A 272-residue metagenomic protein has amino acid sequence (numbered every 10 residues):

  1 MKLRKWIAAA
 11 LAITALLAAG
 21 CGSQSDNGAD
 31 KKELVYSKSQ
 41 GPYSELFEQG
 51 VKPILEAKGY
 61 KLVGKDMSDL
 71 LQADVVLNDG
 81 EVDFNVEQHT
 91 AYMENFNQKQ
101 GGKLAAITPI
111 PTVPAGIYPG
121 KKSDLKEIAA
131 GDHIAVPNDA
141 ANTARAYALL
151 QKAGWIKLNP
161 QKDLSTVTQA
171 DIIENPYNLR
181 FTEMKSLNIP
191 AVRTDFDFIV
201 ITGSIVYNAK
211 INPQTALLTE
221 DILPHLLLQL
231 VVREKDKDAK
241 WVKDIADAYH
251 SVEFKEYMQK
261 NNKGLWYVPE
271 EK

Functional and structural regions predicted by a protein language model:
A15-G20: C-terminal motif of bacterial Sec signal peptides marking the signal peptidase cleavage site
G22-S25: Bacterial signal peptide processing site
Q40-K65: Short, polar/charged alpha-helical segment
G64-V75, D163-A191: Short helix-initiation/N-cap motifs at beta->coil->alpha
N95-I107, K122-S123, D195, N208-T219: Ligand-binding "clamshell"
I107-I156, K255-E256: A conserved helix-loop-strand patch within extracytoplasmic ligand-binding domains of the periplasmic binding
P114-L125, L226-A239: A bilobed periplasmic-binding-protein/Venus flytrap-type ligand-binding module shared by bacterial periplasmic
T143-Q151, Y249-E270: Periplasmic-binding protein-like
